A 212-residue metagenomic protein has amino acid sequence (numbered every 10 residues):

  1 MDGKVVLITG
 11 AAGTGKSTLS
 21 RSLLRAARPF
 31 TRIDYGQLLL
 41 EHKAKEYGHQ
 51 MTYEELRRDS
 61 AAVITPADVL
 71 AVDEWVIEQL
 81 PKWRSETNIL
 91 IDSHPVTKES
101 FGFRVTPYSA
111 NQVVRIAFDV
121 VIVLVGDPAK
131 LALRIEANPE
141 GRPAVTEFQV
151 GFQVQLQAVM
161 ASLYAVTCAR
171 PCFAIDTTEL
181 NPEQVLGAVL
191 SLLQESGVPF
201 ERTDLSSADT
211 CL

Functional and structural regions predicted by a protein language model:
I8: Hydrophobic anchor at the beta1->P-loop junction of P-loop NTPases
A11: P-loop (Walker A) phosphate-binding loop of NTP-binding proteins
K16: Conserved lysine of the Walker
L19: Hydrophobic positions on the alpha1 helix immediately C-terminal to the Walker A/P-loop
R25-I33: Post-Walker A helix-loop "phosphate-sensing" segment adjacent to the P-loop in P-loop NTPases
Y35-V105: ATP-dependent small-molecule kinase phosphotransfer cores that center on conserved nucleotide phosphate-binding segments
S93-N138: ATP-dependent NMP and nucleoside kinases share a basic, alpha-helical "lid"
A158-L212: NTP-dependent small-molecule kinase module
